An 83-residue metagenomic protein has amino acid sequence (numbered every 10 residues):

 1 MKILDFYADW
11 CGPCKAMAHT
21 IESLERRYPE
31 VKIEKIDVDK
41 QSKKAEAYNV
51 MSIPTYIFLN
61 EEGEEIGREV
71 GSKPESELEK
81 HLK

Functional and structural regions predicted by a protein language model:
M1-Y7: Short active-site neighborhood of thiol/selenol oxidoreductases, capturing the structured segment around
F6, E25, P29-S42: Thiol-based oxidoreductase modules, predominantly thioredoxin-like and allied folds used for disulfide exchange
C11-C14, Y56: The canonical Cys-X-X-Cys-His
K15-R27: Typically the conserved alpha-helix immediately C-terminal to a functionally engaged Cys/Sec in thioredoxin-like
Q41-K43, E75-S76: Short loop/turn elements that flank and shape the SAM/SAH-binding pocket of Class I
Y48-I57: Structural micro-motif
I57-K83: Non-catalytic, surface beta->alpha helical segment in thiol-disulfide oxidoreductase systems
